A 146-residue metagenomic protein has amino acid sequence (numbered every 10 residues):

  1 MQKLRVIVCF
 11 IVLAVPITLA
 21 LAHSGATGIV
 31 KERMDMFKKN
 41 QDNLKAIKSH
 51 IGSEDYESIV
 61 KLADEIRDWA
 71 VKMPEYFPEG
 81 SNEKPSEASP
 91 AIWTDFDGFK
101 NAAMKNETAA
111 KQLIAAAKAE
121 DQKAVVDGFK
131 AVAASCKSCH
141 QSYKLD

Functional and structural regions predicted by a protein language model:
M1-V8: Bacterial N-terminal signal peptides that target proteins for export
K3, P16-I17: N-terminal leader/signal peptides at the extreme start of proteins
V8-P16: Bacterial N-terminal signal peptides
P16, K130-A133: Processing junctions and N-termini across compartments
I17-S24: Sec/Tat signal peptide C-region and signal peptidase I cleavage site
S24-A131: Extracytoplasmic c-type cytochrome modules immediately beyond a signal peptide or single-pass transmembrane anchor
V132-K144: The canonical Cys-X-X-Cys-His
